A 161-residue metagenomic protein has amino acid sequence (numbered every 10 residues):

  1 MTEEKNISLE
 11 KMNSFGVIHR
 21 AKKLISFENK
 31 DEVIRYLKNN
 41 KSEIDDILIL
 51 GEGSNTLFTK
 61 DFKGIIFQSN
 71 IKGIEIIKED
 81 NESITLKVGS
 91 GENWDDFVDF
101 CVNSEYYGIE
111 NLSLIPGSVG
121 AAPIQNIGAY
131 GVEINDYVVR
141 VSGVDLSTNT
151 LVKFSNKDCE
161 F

Functional and structural regions predicted by a protein language model:
M1-E133, Y137, V141-S147: Anion-binding (especially nucleotide phosphate/pyrophosphate-binding) glycine-rich loop and adjoining beta-alpha core
V139-F161: C-terminal substrate-binding/cap subdomain adjacent to the FAD-binding core in PCMH-type and related FAD-linked
